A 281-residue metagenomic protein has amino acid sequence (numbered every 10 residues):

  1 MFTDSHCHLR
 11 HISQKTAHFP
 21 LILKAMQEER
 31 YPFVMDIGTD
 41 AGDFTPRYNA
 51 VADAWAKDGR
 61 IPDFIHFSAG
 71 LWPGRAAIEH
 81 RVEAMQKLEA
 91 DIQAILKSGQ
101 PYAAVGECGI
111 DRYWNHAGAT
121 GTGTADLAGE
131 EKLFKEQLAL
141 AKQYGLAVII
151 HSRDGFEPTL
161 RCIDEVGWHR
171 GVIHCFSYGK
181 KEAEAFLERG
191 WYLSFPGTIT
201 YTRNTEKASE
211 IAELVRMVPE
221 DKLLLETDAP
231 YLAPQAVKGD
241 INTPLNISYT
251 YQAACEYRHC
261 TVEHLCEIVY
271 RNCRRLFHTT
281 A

Functional and structural regions predicted by a protein language model:
M1-A281: Mid-domain alpha/beta scaffold segments of enzyme catalytic cores
